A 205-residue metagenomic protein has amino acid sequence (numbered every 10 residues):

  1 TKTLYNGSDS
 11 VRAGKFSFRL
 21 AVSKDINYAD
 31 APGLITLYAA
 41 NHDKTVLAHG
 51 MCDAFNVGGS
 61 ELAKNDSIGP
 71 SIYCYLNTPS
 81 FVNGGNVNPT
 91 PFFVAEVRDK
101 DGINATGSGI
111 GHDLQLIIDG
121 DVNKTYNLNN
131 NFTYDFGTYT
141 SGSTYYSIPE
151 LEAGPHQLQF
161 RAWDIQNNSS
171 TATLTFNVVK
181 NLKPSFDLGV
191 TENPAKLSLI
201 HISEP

Functional and structural regions predicted by a protein language model:
T1-V57, Y73-S80, N88, V94-K180: Long, low-complexity serine/threonine/glycine- and acidic-rich segments characteristic of extracellular
G14, V190-N193, S203: Terminal processing/anchoring signals of secreted or surface-associated proteins and related intramolecular
G58-P91, V179-A195: Short, compositionally biased P/S/T/A/G/V-rich stretches that sit at domain boundaries
F92-V94, S198-L199: A short beta-strand segment in extracellular, disulfide-stabilized domains
L197-P205: Residue-level detector of conserved catalytic or cofactor/ligand-binding positions in enzyme active sites
